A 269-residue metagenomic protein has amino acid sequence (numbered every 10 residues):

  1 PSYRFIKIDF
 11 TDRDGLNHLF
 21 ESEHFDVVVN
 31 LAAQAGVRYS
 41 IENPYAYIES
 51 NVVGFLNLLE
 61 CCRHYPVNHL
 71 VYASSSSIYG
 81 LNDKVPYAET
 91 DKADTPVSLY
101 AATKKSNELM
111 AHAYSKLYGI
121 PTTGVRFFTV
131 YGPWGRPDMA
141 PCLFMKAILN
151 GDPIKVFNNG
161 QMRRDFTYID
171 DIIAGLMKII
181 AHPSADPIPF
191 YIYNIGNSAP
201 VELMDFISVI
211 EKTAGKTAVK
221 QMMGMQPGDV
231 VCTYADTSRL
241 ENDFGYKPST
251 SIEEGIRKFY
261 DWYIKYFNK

Functional and structural regions predicted by a protein language model:
P1-V130, Y246, W262, Y266-K269: N-terminal Rossmann-like NAD(P)+-binding domain of SDR-like oxidoreductases, especially those catalyzing
I8-D9, I148-K269: C-terminal substrate-binding subdomain of Rossmann-fold SDR/epimerase-dehydratase oxidoreductases
Y39-S40, L81-D83, W134, F166 (+1 more regions): Short glycine-/acidic-enriched loop or helix-start segments at secondary-structure transitions that form or flank
T95-T103, F127, P133, P137-P141 (+2 more regions): The catalytic Tyr-centered alpha-helix of NAD(P)H-dependent dehydrogenases
S106, M110, Y114, F144 (+2 more regions): Hydrophobic alpha-helix immediately C-terminal to the catalytic Tyr-X-X-X-Lys motif of short-chain
